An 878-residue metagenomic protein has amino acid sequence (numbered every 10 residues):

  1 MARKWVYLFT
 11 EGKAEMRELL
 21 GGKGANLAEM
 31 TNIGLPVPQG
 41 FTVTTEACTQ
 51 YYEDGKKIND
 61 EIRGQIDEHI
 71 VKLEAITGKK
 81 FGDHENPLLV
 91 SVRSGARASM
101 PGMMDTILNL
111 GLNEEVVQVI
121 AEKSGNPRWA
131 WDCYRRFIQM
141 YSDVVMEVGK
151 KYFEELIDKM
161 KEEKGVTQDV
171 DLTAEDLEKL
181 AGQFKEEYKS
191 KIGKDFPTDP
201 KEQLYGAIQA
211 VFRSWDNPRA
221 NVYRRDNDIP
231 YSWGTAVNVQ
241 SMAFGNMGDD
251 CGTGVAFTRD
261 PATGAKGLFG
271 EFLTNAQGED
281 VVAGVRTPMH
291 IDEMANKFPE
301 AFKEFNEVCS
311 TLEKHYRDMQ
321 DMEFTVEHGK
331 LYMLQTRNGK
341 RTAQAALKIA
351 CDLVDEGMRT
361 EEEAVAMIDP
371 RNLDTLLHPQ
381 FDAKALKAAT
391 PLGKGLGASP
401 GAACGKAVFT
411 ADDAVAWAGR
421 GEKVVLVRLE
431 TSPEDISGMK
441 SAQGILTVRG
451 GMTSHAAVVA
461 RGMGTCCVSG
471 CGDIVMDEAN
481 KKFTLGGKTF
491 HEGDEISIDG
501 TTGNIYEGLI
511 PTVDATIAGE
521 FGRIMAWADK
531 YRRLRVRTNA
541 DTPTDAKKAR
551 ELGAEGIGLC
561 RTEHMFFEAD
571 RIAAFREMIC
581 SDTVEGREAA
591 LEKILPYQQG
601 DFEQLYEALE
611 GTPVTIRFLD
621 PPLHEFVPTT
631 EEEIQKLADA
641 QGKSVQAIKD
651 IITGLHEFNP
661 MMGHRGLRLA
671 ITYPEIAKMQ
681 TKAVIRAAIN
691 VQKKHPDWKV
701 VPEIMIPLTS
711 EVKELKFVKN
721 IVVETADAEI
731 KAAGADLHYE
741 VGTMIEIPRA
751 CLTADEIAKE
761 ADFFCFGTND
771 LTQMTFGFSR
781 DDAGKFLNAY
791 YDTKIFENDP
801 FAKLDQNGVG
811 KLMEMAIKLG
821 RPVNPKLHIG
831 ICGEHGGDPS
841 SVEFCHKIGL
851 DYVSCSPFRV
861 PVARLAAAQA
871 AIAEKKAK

Functional and structural regions predicted by a protein language model:
M1-A389, E422-V425, S432-S437, Q443 (+10 more regions): Nucleotide/phosphate-binding sheet-loop regions of phosphoryl- and nucleotidyl-transfer enzymes
F41, V448-G450, S469-G472, C560 (+2 more regions): Short beta->alpha connector loops at strand-helix junctions that form conserved, small/polar/Pro-enriched
R93, I517, W527-K878: Conserved alpha/beta-domain cores
N238, V408, V425-V427, L446 (+3 more regions): Structural motif
K330-Y332, L429-K440, G444-L446, M452-V458 (+6 more regions): Glycine-rich phosphate/ribose-binding loops and adjacent secondary-structure elements that form binding surfaces
L334-T336, H491-N539, D545: C-terminal domain-closing interface element
M358-S441, N504-I510, F521, M525-D529 (+1 more regions): Protease-associated
